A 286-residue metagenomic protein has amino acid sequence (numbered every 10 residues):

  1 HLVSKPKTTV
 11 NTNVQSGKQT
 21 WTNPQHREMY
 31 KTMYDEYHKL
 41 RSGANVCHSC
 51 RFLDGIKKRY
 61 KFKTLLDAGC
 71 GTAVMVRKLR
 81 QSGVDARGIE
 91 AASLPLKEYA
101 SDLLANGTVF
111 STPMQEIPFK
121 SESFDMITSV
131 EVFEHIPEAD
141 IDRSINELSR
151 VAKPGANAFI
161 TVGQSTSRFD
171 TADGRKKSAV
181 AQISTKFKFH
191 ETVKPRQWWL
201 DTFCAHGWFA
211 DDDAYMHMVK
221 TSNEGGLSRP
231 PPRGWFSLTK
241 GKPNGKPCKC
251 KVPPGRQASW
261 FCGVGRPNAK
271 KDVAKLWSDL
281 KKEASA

Functional and structural regions predicted by a protein language model:
H1-K120, M126-V130, A139-I145, G174-S178 (+4 more regions): Conserved N-terminal segment of class I S-adenosyl-L-methionine
V132, Q164: Active-site-proximal loop/turn and secondary-structure-junction residues that shape catalytic pockets, frequently
H135-I136: A short His-aromatic
D142-A156: A short glycine-rich, Lys/Arg-flanked "PGG" loop and its adjoining helix->strand segment in the class I
G155-G163: Conserved beta-strand signature within the Rossmann-like core of class I S-adenosyl-L-methionine
R168-D170, Q182-I183: A short acidic, helix-capping loop that chelates divalent metal ions and anchors anionic groups
T202, H206-F209: A structural motif corresponding to the C-terminal end of an alpha-helix and its immediate exit/capping segment
L238-P243: Short beta-strand-to-coil "C-cap" segments at the C-terminal boundary of structured domains/repeats, marking
